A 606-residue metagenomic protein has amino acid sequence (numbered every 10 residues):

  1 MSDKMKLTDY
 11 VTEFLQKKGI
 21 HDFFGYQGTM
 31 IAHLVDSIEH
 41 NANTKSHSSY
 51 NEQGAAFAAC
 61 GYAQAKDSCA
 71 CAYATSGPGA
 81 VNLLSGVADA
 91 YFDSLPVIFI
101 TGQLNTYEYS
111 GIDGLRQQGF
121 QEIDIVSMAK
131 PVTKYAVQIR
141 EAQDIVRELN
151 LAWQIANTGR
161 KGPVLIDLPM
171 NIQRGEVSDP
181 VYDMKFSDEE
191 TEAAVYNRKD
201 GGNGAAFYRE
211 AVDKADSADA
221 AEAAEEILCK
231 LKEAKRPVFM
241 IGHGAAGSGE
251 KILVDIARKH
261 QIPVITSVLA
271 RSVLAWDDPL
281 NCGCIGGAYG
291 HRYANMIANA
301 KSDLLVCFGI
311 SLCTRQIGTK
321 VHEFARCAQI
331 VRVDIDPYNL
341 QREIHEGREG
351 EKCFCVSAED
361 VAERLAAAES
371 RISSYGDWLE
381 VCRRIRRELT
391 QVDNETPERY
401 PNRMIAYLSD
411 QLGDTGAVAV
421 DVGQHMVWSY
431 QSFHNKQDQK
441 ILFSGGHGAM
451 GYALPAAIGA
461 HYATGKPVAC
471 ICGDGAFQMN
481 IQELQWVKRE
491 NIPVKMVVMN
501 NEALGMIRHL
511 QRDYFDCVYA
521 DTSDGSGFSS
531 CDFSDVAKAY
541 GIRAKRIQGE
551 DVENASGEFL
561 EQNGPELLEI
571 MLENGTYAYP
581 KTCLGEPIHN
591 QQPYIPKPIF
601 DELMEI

Functional and structural regions predicted by a protein language model:
S2-D3, Q143, T191-E210, A215-A218 (+4 more regions): Phosphate/pyrophosphate-binding active-site segments
S2-E369, D414, V494-M496, L603: N-terminal alpha/beta PP-like core and its mobile active-site loop of ThDP/TPP-dependent enzymes
T8-H21, Y26-M30, L34-E39, E380-A463: Active-site diphosphate/adenylate-binding microenvironment
A63, A156, A257, S409 (+3 more regions): N-terminal cationic-hydrophobic initiation segments that often serve targeting/anchoring roles
P96, I100, E108-F120, G287 (+4 more regions): Thiamine diphosphate
V132, D303, Y407-G416, A537-I542: A structural motif corresponding to the C-terminal end of an alpha-helix and its immediate exit/capping segment
W153, E225-L228, I252-L253, R292-N295 (+6 more regions): Generic recognition of flexible, low-complexity loop/linker segments
I166, F308, V333-I335, V420 (+3 more regions): Active-site flanking residues adjacent to catalytic metal/cofactor-binding acidic residues
